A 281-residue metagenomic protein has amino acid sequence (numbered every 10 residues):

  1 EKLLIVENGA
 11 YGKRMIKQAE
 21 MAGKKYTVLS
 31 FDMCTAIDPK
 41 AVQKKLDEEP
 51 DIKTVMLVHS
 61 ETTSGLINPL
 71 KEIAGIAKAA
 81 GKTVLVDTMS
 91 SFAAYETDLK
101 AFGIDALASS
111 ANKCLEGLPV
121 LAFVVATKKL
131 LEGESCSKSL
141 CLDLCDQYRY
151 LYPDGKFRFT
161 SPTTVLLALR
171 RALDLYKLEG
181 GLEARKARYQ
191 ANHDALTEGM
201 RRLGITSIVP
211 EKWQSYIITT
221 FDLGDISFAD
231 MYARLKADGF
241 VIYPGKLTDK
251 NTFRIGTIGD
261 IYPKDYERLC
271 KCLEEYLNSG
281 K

Functional and structural regions predicted by a protein language model:
E1-K13: Conserved PLP-anchoring active-site segment centered on the Schiff-base-forming lysine
I37-A93: Active-site phosphate-binding strand-loop segment of PLP-dependent enzymes
K100-N112, A122: Conserved active-site segment immediately N-terminal to the catalytic lysine that forms the internal aldimine
N112-E198: Active-site C-terminal subdomain of aminotransferase-like
T206-L235: Conserved PLP-binding catalytic core of the aspartate aminotransferase-like
D238-R254: Conserved PLP cofactor-binding pocket of PLP-dependent enzymes
F253-K281: PLP-dependent enzyme catalytic core of the Aspartate aminotransferase-like
